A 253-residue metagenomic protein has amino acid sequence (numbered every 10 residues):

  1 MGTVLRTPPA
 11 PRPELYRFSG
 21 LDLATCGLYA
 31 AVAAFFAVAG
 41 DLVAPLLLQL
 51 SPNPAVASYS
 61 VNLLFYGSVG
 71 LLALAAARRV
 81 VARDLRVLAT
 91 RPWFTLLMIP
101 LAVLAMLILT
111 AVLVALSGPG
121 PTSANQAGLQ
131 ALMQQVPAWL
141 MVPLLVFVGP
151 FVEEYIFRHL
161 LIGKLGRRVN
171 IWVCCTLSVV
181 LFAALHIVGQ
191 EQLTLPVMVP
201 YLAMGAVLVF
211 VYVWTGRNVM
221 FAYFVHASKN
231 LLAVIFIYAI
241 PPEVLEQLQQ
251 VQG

Functional and structural regions predicted by a protein language model:
M1-G20: Short, Lys/Arg-rich, polar N-terminal cytosolic tail immediately upstream of the first transmembrane signal-anchor
L15, S19-C26, A55-Y59, L63 (+6 more regions): Hydrophobic, aromatic-rich alpha-helical transmembrane segments and their membrane-interface anchor motifs
D22-V38, M98-A105, C175-V179: Alpha-helical transmembrane segments
A24-R79, N125-A127: Alpha-helical transmembrane segments in multi-pass membrane proteins
D41, P45, T110-A111, R158-H159 (+1 more regions): Short helix-terminus and kink motifs of transmembrane alpha helices, predominantly at the cytoplasmic interface
L48-V56, V81-G149, R167, E243-V251: Juxtamembrane helix-loop-helix connectors linking adjacent transmembrane helices in multi-pass membrane enzymes
A73-R83, Y212-T215: Structural signal for the C-terminal ends of transmembrane alpha-helices and the immediately following loop
A105-L107, V136-G253: Transmembrane helix-loop-helix hairpins at the membrane interface of multi-pass integral membrane proteins
